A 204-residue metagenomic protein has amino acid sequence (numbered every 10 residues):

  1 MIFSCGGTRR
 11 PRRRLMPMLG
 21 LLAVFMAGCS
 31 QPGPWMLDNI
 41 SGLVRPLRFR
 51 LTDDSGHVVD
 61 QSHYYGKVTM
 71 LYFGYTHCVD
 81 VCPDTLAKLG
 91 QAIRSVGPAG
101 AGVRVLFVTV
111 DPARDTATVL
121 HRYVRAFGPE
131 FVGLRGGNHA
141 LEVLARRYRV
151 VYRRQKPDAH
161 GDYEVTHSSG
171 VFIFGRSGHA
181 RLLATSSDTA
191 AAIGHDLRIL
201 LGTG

Functional and structural regions predicted by a protein language model:
M1-R48, T52, L200-G204: N-terminal targeting signals for export/organelle localization
P46-L47, T69, S168-G170: Short loop/turn microsegments at loop-to-beta-strand junctions
F49-T69, I93: A short beta-strand-turn-helix
G56, Y75-C78, L89, L120 (+2 more regions): Buried hydrophobic packing residues in well-ordered domains
Q61-T85, L89: Short active-site neighborhood of thiol/selenol oxidoreductases, capturing the structured segment around
V68, Y75, I93-G100, F127 (+5 more regions): Sec/Tat-exported extracytoplasmic proteins
D84-L144: Structural microenvironment flanking redox-active thiols in thiol-disulfide oxidoreductases
A140-D196: Thiol/disulfide oxidoreductase modules built on the thioredoxin-like
